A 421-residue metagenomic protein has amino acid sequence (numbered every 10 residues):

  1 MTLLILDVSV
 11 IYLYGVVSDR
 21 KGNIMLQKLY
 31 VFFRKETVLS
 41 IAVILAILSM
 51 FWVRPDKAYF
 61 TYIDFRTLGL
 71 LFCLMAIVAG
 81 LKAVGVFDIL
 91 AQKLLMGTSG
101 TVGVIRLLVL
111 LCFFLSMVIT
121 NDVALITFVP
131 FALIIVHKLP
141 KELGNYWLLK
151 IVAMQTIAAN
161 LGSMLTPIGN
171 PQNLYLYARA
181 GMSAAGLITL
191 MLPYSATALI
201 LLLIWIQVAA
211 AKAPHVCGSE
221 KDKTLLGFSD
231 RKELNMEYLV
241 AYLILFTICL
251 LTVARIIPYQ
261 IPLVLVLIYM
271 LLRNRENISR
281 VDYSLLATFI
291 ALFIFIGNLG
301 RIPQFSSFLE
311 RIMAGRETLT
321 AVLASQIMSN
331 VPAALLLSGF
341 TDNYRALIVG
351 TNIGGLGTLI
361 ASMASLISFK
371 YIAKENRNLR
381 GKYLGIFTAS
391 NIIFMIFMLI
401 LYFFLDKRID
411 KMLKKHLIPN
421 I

Functional and structural regions predicted by a protein language model:
Y14, D19, Q27-A58, L68-G85 (+5 more regions): Structural signal for alpha-helical transmembrane segments and their membrane-water exit/capping regions in multi-pass
R20-G22, L26, A185-R231, L366-I421: Juxtamembrane and boundary regions of transmembrane helices in multi-pass small-molecule transporters and channels
Y62, V84, D88-A91, I244-D342: Transmembrane helical segments that form the transport core of multi-pass membrane transport proteins
F65-T67, M96-L110, L139-I151, M236-V240 (+2 more regions): Membrane-interfacial loop-to-helix junctions in multi-pass transporters
A79-V86, L115-T127, G162-N170, V322-L337 (+1 more regions): Short helix-coil transition sites and intra-membrane helix breaks within transmembrane domains of multi-pass
L95-M96, T101-V102, K150-T156, V281-A291: Cytoplasmic-side transmembrane-helix entry/capping segments in multi-pass membrane proteins
V102-L107, K141-M154, A184-L192, Y344-N352 (+1 more regions): Membrane-interface alpha-helices at helix entry/exit sites of multi-pass transporters
F114-M164, Y175, L335-I348, R377-L379 (+1 more regions): Hydrophobic transmembrane alpha-helices that form the pore/transport pathway of multi-pass ion and small-solute
